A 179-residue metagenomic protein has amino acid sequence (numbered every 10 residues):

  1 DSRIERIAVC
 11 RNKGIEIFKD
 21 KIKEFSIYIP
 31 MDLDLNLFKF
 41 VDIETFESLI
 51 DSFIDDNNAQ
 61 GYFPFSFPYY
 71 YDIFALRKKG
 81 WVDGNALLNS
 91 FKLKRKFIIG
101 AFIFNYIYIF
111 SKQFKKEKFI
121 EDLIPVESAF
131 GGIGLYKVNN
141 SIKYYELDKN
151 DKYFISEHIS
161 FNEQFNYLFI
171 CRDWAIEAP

Functional and structural regions predicted by a protein language model:
D1-F25, M31: Active-site-proximal specificity loops/subdomain of glycosyltransferases
D1-I4, K39-E44, K149-Y153: Short, flexible/disordered intra-domain loops and linkers
V9, K13, E44-S48, S160: Alpha-helical elements of Rossmann-like donor-binding domains used by nucleotide-donor carbohydrate transfer enzymes
K23-F25, D56-Q60, F165: Short, high-confidence coil segments that cap the C-terminus of an alpha-helix and link into the following beta-strand
I29-P30, G61-P64, F169-C171: A structural signal for short, well-ordered beta-strand segments and their strand-loop junctions that often border
L35-V138, I142-E146: Conserved catalytic core of nucleotide-sugar-dependent glycosyltransferases
Y71, E177-A178: Generic structural signal for helix capping and beta-alpha/helix-loop junctions
L123-P125, G131-I142, K149-Y153, H158-E177: Catalytic donor-sugar/metal-binding loop of nucleotide-sugar-dependent glycosyltransferases
